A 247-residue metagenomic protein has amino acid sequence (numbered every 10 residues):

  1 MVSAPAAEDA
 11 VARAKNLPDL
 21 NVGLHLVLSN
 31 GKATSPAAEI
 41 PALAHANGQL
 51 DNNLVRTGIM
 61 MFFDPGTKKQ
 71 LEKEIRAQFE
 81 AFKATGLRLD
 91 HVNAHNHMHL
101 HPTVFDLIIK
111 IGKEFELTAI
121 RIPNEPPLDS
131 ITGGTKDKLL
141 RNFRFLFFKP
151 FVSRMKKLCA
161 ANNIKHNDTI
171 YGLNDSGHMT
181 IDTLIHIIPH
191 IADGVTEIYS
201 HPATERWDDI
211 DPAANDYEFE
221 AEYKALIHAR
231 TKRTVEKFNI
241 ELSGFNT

Functional and structural regions predicted by a protein language model:
M1-H91, P102-T247: Terminal accessory/targeting
A94-N96: Active-site histidine-anchored catalytic micro-motif
H99: A short, conserved beta-strand element in the Rossmann-like catalytic core that flanks the donor/metal-binding loop
